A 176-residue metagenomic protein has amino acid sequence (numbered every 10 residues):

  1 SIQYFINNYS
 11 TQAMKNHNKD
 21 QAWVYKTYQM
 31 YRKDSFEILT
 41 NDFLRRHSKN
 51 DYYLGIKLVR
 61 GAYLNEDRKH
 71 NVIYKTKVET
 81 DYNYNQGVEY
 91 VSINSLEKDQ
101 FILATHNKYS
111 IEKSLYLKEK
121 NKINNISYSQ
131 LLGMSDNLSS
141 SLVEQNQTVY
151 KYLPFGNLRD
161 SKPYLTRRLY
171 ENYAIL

Functional and structural regions predicted by a protein language model:
S1-L176: Positively charged, amphipathic and often flexible ligand-engagement surfaces
